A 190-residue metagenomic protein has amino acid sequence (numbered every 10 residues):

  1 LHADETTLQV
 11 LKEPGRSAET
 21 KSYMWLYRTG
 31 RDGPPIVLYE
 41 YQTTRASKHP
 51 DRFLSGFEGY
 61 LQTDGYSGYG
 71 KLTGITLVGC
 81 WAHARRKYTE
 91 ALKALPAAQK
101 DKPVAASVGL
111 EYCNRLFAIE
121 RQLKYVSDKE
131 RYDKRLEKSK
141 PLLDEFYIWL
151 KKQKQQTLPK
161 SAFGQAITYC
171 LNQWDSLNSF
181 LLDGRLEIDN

Functional and structural regions predicted by a protein language model:
L1-N190: Catalytic center-proximal scaffold of phosphoryl-transfer enzymes
